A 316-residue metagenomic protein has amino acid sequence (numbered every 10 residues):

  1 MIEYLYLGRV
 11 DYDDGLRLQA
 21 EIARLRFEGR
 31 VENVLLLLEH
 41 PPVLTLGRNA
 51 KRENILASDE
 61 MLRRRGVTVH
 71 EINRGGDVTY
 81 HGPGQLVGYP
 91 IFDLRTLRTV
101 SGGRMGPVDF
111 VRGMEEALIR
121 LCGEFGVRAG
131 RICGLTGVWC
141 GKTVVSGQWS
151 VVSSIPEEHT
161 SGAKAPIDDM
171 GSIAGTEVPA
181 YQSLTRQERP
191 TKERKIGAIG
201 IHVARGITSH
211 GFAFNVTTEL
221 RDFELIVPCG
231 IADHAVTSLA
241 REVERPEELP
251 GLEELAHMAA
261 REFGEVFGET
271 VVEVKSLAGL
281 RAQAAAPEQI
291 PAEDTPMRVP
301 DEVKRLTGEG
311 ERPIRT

Functional and structural regions predicted by a protein language model:
M1-T160, K164-T176, A180-T191, L249-P250 (+1 more regions): N-terminal lobe of the biotin/lipoate ligase/transferase fold
Y6, E71, A198, S238-R241: Structural signal for conserved beta-strand scaffold positions within catalytic alpha/beta enzyme cores
T136-W139, A198-G200, A213: Short acidic loop-to-beta-strand element that houses the catalytic metal-binding Asp/Glu of nuclease active sites
E193-I196: Local beta-strand/beta-hairpin segments that build beta-sheet-rich folds
H202, N215, L220-T316: C-terminal accessory segment of soluble enzyme catalytic cores
I207-T208, A213-F214: Histidine/acidic-residue-rich, glycine-tolerant segments that coordinate divalent metal ions
